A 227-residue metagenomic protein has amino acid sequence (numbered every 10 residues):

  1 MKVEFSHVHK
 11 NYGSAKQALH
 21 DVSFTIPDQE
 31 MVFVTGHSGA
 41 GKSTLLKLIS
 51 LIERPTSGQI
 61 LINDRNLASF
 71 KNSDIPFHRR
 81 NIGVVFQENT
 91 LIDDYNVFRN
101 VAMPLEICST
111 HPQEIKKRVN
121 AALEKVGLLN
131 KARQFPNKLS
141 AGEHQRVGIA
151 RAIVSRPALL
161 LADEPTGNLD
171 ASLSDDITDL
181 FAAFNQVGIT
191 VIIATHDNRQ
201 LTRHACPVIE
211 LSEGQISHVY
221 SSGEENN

Functional and structural regions predicted by a protein language model:
G13, L67-G83, Q186: ABC ATPase NBD coupling module
S50: Helix-to-loop junction immediately C-terminal to a conserved catalytic motif
G58-N66: Conserved ABC transporter NBD signature motif
Y95-A102: Short coil-to-helix segment of the ABC ATPase nucleotide-binding domain corresponding to the Q-loop/switch region
F135-Q145: Conserved ABC ATPase signature
V154-A158: A short, proline-enriched helix->beta-strand linker immediately N-terminal to the Walker B motif in ABC-type P-loop
L160-D163: Catalytic Walker B motif of ABC-type/P-loop ATPase nucleotide-binding domains
